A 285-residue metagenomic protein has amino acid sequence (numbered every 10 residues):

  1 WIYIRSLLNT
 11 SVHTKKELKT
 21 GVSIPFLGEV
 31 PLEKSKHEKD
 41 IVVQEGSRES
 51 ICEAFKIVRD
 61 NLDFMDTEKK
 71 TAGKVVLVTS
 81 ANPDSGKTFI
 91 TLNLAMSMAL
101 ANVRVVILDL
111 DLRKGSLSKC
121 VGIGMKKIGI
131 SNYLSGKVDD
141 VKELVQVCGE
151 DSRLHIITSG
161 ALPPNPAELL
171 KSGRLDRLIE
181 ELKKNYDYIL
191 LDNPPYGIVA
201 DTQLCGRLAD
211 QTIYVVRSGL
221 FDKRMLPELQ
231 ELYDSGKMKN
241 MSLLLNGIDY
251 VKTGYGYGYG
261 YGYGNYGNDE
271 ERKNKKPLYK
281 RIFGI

Functional and structural regions predicted by a protein language model:
W1-R104, L110-K127, S131, S135 (+5 more regions): Short boundary/hinge segments that flank catalytic cores
T10, E17-F26, N193, L204-Y214: Gly/Ser-rich helix-loop-strand patches that form or flank binding pockets for ribonucleotide-derived cofactors
G73-L77, V106, L154-I156, Y188-L190: Residue-level preference for the first positions of well-ordered beta-strands
L77-T79, T158-S159, L191-D192, Y214-S218 (+1 more regions): Conserved beta-strand segments of the P-loop GTPase G domain that flank and frequently precede/overlap
T88, D109, D192, D210: Conserved G/P- and acidic residue-centered "switch" motifs that form tight phosphate/ATP-binding loops in soluble
L134-L162: Nucleotide-state-sensitive switch-loop elements of NTP-binding domains
S159-V199: Phosphate-binding/switch loop-helix module in NTP-utilizing enzymes
K184, I198-G219: Inter-motif core of Ras-like GTPase G domains
